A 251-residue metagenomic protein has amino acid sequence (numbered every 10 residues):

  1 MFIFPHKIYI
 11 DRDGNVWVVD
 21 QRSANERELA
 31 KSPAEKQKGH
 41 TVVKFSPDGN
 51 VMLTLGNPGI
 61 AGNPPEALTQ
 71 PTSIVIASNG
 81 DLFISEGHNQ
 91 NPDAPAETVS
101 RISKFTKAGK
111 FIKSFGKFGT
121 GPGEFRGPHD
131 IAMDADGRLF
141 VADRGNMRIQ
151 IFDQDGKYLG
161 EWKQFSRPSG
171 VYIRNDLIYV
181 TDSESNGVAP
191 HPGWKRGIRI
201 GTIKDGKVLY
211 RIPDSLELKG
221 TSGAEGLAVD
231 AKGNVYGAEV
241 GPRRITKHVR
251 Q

Functional and structural regions predicted by a protein language model:
M1-Q251: Sequence-structural signature of mature extracellular/luminal beta-sheet repeat domains, prominently beta-propellers
